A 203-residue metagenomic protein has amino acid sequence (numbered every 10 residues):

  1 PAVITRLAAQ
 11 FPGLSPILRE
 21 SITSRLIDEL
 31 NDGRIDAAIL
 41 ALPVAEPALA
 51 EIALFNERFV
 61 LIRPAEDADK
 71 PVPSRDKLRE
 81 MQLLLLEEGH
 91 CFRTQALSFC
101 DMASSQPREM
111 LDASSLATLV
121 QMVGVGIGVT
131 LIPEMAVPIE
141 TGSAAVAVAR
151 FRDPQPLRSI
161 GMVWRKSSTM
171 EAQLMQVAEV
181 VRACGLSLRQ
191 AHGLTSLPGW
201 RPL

Functional and structural regions predicted by a protein language model:
P1-P47, Q106, A113: Central regulatory/effector-binding core of bacterial HTH transcription factors
S15, G33-R34, A53, K77 (+4 more regions): Conserved functional loop/turn residues at catalytic and ligand-binding sites
L18, I39, E51, L61-I62 (+5 more regions): Generic preference for hydrophobic
I27, N31, E51, R75 (+1 more regions): Short hydrophobic/charged patches on amphipathic alpha-helices used for structural packing and interfaces
N31-L40, F59, S105, V123-V129 (+1 more regions): Alpha-to-beta junction loops
E46-A53, E57, P71, A117-S167: Beta-alpha-beta core module
A48-L84, E88: Flexible hinge/capping segments at coil-to-helix
D69, P73, Q82-A103, M170-E179 (+1 more regions): Secondary-structure junction motif
